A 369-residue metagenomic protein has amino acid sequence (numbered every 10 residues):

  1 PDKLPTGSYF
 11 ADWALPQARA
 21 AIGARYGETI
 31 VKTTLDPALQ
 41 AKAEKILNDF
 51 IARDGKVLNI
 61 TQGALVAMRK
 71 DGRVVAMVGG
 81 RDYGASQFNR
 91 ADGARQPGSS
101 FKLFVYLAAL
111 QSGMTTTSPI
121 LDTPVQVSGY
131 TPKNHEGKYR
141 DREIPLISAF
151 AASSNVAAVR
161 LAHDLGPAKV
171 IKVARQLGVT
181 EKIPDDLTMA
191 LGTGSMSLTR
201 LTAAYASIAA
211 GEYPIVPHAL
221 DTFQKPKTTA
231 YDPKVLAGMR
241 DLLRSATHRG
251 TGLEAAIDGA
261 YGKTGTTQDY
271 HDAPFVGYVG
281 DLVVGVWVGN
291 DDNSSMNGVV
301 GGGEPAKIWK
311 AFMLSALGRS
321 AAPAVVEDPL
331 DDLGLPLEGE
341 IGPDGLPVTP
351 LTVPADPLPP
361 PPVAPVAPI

Functional and structural regions predicted by a protein language model:
P1-P37, A41, R73, R175 (+3 more regions): Non-catalytic, structured segments within soluble enzyme domains
D2-A11, P16, M114-V170, D186 (+3 more regions): Conserved catalytic neighborhood of penicillin-recognizing serine enzymes
A20-G27, G129, S148-L161, K182-P184 (+1 more regions): Substrate-binding clefts and substrate-entry loops adjacent to catalytic sites of polymer-processing enzymes acting on
R25-I30, K56-Q62, A162-D164, K172-Q176 (+3 more regions): Short coil/turn segments at secondary-structure boundaries
T33-K56, L65-A67, M77, D82-G93 (+5 more regions): A penicillin-recognizing enzyme superfamily signal
L58-G63, G84-F104, S112, T116-D122 (+2 more regions): Short active-site loop at a secondary-structure junction that contains or immediately precedes the catalytic residue(s)
T131-K138, G166-Y205: Mid-domain, small-residue-enriched loop/turn segments at the edges of structured enzyme/sensor domains
L333-I369: Proline/serine/threonine-rich low-complexity "mucin-like" segments in extracytoplasmic/periplasmic regions that act as
